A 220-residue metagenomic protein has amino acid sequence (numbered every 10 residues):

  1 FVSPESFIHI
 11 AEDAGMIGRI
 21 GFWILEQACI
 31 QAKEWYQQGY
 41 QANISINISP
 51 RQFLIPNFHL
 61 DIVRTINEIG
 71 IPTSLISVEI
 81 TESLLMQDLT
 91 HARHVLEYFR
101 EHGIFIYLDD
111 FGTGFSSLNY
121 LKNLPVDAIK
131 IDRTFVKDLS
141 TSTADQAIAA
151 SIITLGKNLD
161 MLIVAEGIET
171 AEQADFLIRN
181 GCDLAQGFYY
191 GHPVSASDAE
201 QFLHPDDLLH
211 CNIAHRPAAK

Functional and structural regions predicted by a protein language model:
F1-I71, S83-L84, E97-Y98, T113 (+3 more regions): Bacterial c-di-GMP phosphodiesterase EAL domain
A32, N47-P56, E68, L75-T90 (+1 more regions): EAL-family c-di-GMP phosphodiesterase catalytic domain
H94: Mobile late-domain/C-terminal helix-loop "cap" segments that border catalytic sites or the cytosolic face
